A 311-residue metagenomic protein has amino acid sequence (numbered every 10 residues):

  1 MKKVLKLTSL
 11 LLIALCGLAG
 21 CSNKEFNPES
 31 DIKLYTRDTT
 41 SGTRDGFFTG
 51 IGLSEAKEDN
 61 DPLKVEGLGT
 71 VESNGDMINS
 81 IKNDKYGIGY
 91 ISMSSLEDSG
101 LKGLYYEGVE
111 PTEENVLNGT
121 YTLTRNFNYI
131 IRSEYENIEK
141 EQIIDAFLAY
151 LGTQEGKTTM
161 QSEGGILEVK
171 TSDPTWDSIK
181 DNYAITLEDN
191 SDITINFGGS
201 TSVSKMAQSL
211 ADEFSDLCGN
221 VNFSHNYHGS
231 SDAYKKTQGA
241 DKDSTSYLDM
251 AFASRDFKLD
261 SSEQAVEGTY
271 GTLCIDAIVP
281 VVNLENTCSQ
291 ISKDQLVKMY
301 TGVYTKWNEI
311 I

Functional and structural regions predicted by a protein language model:
M1-T8: Bacterial N-terminal signal peptides that target proteins for export
L11-L15: Alpha-helical transmembrane segments
C16-G20: C-terminal motif of bacterial Sec signal peptides marking the signal peptidase cleavage site
C21-I311: Exported/periplasmic ABC-transporter solute-binding proteins
